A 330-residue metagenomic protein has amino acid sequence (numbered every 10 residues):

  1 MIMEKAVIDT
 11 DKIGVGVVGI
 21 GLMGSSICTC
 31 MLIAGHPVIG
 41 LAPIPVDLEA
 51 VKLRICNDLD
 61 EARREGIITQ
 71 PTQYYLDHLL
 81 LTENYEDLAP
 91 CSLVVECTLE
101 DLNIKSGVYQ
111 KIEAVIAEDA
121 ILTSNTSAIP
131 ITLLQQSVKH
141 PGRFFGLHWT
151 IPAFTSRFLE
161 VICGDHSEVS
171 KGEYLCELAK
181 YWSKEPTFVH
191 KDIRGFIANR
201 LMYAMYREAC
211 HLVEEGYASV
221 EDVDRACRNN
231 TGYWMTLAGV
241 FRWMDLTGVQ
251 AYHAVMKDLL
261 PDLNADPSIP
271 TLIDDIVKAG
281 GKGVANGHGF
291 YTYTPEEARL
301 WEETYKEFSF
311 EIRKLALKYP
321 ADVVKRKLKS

Functional and structural regions predicted by a protein language model:
I2-D11, A34-H36, Y181-F188, E215 (+1 more regions): NAD(P)-dependent Rossmann-like dehydrogenase/reductase catalytic/cofactor-binding core
I2-E65: NAD(P)+-binding Rossmann beta1-loop-alpha1 motif at the extreme N-terminus of oxidoreductases
V18, L41, T82, C97 (+3 more regions): Structural motif
G40-Q73, C163-E168, P186, G195-L201: Rossmann-like dinucleotide-binding cores of NAD(P)H-dependent redox enzymes
V46-A50, E61-I121, I129: Rossmann-like NAD(P)-binding element
I121-N199: Rossmann-fold dinucleotide-binding core
M202-E208: Structural/interface elements that position substrates and couple domains in central-metabolism enzymes
